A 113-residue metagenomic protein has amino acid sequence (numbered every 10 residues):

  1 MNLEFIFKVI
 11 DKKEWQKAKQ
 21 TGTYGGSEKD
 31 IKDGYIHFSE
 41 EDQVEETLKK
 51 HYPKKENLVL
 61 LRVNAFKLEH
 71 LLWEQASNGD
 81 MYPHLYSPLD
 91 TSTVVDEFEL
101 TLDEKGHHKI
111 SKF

Functional and structural regions predicted by a protein language model:
N2-F113: Conserved, structured core segments of small domains
